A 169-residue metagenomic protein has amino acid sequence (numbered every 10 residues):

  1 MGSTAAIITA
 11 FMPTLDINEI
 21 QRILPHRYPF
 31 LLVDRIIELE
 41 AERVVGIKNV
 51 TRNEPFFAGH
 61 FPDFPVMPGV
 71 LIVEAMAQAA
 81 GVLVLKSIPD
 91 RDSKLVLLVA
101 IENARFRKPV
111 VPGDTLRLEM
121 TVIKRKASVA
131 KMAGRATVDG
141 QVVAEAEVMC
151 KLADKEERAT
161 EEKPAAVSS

Functional and structural regions predicted by a protein language model:
M1-V33, S169: N-terminal leader/capping segments at the start of a protein or of a new domain
G2-A6, A10-T14, A80-R117, V143-E145 (+1 more regions): Hydrophobic beta-strand-centered segment that forms part of the acyl-chain substrate-binding groove
R27-M67: Catalytic strand-loop segment that frames the active site of acyl-thioester-processing enzymes
L31, A41-V45, T115-R117, V129-K131 (+1 more regions): Intrinsic-disorder/low-complexity, polar/charged segments enriched in Ser/Thr/Lys/Arg/Asp/Glu/Gln
I36, I101-D139: Hydrophobic beta-sheet segments that form the core/acyl-binding groove of ACP/CoA-dependent acyl-chain-processing
I36, M67-D90: Active-site helix/loop of acyl-thioester processing domains in fatty-acid/polyketide metabolism, spanning hotdog-fold
V50-R52, K124, V138, C150-L152: Beta-strand elements of well-folded, non-transmembrane domains
A144, V148-S169: C-terminal output/interaction extensions
